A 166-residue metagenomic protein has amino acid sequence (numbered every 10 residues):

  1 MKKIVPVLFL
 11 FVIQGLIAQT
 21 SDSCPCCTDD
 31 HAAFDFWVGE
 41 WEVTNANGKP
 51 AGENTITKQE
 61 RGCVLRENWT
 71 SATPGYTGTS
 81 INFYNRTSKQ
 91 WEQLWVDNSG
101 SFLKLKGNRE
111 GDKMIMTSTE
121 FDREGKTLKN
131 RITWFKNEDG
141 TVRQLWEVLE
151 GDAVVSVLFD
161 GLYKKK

Functional and structural regions predicted by a protein language model:
M1-S23: Bacterial Sec-dependent N-terminal signal peptides
Q19-K166: Hydrophobic small-molecule pocket/channel-lining residues, especially in calycin-type beta-barrels
